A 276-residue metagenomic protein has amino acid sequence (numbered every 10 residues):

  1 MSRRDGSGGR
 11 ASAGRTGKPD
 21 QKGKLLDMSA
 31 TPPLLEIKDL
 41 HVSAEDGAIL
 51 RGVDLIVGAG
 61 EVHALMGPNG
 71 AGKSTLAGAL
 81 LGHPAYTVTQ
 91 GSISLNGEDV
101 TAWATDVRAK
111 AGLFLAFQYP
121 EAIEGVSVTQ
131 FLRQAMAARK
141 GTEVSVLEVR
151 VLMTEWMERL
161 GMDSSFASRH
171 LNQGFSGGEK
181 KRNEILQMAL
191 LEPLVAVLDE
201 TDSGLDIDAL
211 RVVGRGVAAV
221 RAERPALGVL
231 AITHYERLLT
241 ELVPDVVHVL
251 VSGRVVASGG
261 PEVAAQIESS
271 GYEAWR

Functional and structural regions predicted by a protein language model:
L35-I37, I49-G52: Conserved structural motif at the start of ABC-family nucleotide-binding domains
A44, V53, V57-A59: Conserved hydrophobic segment flanking the Walker A/P-loop of ABC-type ATPase nucleotide-binding domains
M66-P68: The feature captures the beta-strand-to-loop junction immediately N-terminal to the Walker
S92-R108, N172: ABC ATPase NBD Q-loop/coupling interface
L115, Y119, G125-K140, L152: Q-loop/switch helix immediately C-terminal to the Walker
M188-A189: ABC ATPase C-loop
V197-T201, D208: Walker B catalytic motif
V246, L250, R254-R276: Conserved beta-strand-loop-alpha-helix hinge in the C-terminal portion of ABC ATPase nucleotide-binding domains
